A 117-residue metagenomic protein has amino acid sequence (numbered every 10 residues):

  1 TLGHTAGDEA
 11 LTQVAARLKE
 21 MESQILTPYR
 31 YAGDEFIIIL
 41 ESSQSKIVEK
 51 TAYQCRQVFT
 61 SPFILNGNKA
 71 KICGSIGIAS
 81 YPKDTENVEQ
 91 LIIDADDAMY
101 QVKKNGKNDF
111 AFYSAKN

Functional and structural regions predicted by a protein language model:
T1-S23, Y29-G33, I37-I38, S45-Y53 (+2 more regions): Conserved long alpha-helical elements within nucleotide-processing catalytic cores of c-di-GMP signaling and class III
T5, A70-K71: A short, conserved beta-strand element in the Rossmann-like catalytic core that flanks the donor/metal-binding loop
P28, Q54, V58, I64 (+4 more regions): Cyclic nucleotide signaling catalytic output domains
I37-I38, K71-C73: A broad, low-specificity signal for short, low-complexity segments enriched in glycine/proline and polar/charged
I38-E41, A79: Short hydrophobic/aromatic beta-strand micro-patches that form the beta-sheet surface supporting nucleotide- or nucleic
S42-S43, K83: Hydrophobic/aromatic docking surface of two-component receiver
